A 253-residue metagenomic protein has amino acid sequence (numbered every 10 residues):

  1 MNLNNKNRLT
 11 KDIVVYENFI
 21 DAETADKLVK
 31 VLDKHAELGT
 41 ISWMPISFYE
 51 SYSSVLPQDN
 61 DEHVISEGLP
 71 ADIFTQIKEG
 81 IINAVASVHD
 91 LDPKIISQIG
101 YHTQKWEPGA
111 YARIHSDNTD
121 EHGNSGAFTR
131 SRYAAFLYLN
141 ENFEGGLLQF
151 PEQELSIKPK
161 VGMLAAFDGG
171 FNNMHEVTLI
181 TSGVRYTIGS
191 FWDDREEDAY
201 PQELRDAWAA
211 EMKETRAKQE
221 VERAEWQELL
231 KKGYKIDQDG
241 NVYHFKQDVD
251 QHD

Functional and structural regions predicted by a protein language model:
M1-L164, N172-D253: Fe(II)/2-oxoglutarate oxygenase catalytic core
